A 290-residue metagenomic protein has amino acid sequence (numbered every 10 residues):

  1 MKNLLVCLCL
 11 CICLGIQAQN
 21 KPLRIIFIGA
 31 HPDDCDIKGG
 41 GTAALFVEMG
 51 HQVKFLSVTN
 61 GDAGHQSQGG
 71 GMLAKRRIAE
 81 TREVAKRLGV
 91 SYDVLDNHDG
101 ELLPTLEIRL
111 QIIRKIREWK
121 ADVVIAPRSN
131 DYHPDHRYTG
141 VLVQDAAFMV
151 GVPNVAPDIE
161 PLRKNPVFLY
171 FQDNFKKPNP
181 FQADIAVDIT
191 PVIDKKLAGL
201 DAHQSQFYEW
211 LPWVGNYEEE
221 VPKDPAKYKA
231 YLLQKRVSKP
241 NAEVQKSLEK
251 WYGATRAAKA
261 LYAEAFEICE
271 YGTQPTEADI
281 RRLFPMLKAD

Functional and structural regions predicted by a protein language model:
N3-C13: Sec-dependent N-terminal signal peptides
A18-W119, V141, M149, I159-E160: Active-site rim/loop-helix segments in enzyme catalytic domains that contact anionic ligands
I108, D135-V143, K164, V192 (+1 more regions): Internal, well-ordered alpha-helical segments in soluble enzyme and binding-protein domains
K115-I159: Active-site adenylate/phosphate-handling loop in enzymes that bind or generate adenylated species
K120-A121, N165, A183: Local beta-strand N-terminus motif with an aromatic residue
I125, P178-A183: Flexible glycine/proline-enriched surface loops and loop-helix/loop-strand junctions
N154-P157, L162-K164, I185-D290: C-terminal accessory domains and tails appended to enzymatic cores
L162-N179, L200: A structural motif
